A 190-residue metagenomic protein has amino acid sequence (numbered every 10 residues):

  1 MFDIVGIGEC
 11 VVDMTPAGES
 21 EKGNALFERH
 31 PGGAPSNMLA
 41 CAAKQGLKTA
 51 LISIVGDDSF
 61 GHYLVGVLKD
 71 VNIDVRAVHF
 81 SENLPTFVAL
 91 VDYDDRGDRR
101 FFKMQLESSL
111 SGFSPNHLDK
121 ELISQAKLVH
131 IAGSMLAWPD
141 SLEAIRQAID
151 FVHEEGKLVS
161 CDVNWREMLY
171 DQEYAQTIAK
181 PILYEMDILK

Functional and structural regions predicted by a protein language model:
M1-D74, F113: Glycine-rich phosphate/adenosyl-contacting loop at the front of the ribokinase-like
M1-V5, V67-K69, V75, D95-K190: Ribokinase/PfkB-type carbohydrate-kinase core domain
V11, E82, G97: Residue-level detector of flexible, active-site-proximal loop/helix-junction positions within diverse enzyme catalytic
K48-T49, F87, R100: A common structural microfeature
I54-F60, L84, E107-S109, W165: Acidic, glycine-rich active-site loops and adjacent beta-strand->loop/helix elements that engage anionic groups
A77-T86: A short, structured active-site edge motif that brings together acidic residues
V88-D92: Short beta-strand scaffold segments in enzyme catalytic cores
